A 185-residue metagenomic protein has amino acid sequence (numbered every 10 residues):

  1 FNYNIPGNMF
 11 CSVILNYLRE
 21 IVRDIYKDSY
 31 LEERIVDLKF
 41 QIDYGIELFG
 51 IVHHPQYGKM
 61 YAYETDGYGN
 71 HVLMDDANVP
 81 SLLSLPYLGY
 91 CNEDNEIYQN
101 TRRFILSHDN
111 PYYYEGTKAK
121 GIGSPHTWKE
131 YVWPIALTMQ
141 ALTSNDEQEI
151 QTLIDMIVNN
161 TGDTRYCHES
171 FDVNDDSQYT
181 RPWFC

Functional and structural regions predicted by a protein language model:
F1-S12, I25, L31-W133: Extended ligand-binding clefts on enzyme/binding-domain cores
I5-Y26, D146-M156: Extended amphipathic alpha-helical segments enriched in small hydrophobics
Y17, I97, T117, E169-S170: Generic alpha-helix signal with a bias toward terminal, lower-confidence helices and secondary-structure junctions
R19, R23, R34, R102-R103 (+2 more regions): Arginine residue identity/basic-tract feature
V22, I105-L106, M139-T143: Alpha-helix C-terminal capping segments
V72-N92, K129-C185: C-terminal capping/lid segments that line or modulate ligand- or cofactor-binding pockets
